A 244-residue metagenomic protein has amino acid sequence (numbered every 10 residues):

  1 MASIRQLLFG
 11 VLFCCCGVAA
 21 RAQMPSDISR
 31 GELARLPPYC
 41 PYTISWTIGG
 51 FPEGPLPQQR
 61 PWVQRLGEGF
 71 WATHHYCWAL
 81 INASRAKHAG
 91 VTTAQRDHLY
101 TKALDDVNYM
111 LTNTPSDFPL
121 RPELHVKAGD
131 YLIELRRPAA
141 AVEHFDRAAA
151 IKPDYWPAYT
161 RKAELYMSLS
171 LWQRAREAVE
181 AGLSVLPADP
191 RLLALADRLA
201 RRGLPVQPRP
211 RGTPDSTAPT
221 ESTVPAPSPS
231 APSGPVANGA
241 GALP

Functional and structural regions predicted by a protein language model:
Q6-G17: Bacterial N-terminal signal peptides
R21-W78, T223-P244: N-terminal alpha-helical interaction modules that lie
G50-D117: Short coil/linker segments at helix-helix boundaries
Y76, R121-K127, P157-R161, E177 (+2 more regions): Alpha-solenoid helical repeat scaffolds
Q95-L165: Alpha-helical adaptor scaffolds
L171-P190, A194-L204: TPR/TPR-like (Sel1-like) alpha-helical repeat modules
